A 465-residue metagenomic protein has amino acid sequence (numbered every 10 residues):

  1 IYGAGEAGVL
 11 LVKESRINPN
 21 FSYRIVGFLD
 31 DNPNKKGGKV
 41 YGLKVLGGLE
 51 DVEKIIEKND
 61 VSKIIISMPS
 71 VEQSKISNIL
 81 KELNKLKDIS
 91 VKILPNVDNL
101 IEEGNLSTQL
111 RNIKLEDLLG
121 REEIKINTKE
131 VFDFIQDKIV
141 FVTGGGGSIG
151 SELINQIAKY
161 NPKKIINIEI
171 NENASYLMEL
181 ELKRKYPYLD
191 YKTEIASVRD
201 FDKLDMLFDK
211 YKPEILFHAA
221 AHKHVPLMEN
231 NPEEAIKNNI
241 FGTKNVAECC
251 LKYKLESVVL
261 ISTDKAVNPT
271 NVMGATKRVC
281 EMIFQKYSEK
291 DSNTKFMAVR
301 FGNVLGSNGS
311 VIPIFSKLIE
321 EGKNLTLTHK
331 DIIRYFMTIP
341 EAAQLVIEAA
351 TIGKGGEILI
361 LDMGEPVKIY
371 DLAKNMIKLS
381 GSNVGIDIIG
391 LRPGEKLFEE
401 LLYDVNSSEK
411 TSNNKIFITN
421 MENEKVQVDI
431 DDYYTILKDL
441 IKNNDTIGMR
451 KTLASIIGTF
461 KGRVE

Functional and structural regions predicted by a protein language model:
I1-K92, N173-L177, R184, Y191-K192 (+1 more regions): A solvent-exposed beta-alpha-beta segment
I56, D60-S62, P162-K163, F208 (+3 more regions): Proline-aspartate-enriched helix->loop->beta-strand connector
S77-I139, L251: Flexible, Lys/Arg-rich cytosolic regulatory linkers and terminal tails that connect or flank
S77-K92, K164-N171, K210, I215 (+1 more regions): NAD(P)-cofactor binding segment of oxidoreductase domains
I101-E103, H218, H222-E281, K286-Y287: Conserved Rossmann-fold NAD(P)-dependent oxidoreductase catalytic core, especially the SDR/UDP-sugar
E130-F134, K252, K286-E465: Strand-loop microenvironment adjacent to phosphate/nucleotide-handling motifs in alpha/beta enzyme folds
V140-A158: N-terminal Rossmann NAD(P)H-binding glycine-rich loop of SDR-like oxidoreductase domains
I195-I215: Conserved Rossmann-fold cofactor-binding substructure of NAD(P)-dependent oxidoreductases
